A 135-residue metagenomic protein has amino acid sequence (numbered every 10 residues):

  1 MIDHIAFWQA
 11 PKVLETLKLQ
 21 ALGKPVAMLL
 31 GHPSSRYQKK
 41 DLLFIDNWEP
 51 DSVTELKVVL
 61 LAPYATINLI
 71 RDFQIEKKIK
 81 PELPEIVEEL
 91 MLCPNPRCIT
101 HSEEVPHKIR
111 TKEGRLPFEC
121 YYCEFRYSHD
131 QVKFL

Functional and structural regions predicted by a protein language model:
M1-I79: Interaction interfaces in information-processing and related assembly proteins
F73-L135: Cys/His-clustered metal-coordination modules, chiefly Zn-binding fingers
